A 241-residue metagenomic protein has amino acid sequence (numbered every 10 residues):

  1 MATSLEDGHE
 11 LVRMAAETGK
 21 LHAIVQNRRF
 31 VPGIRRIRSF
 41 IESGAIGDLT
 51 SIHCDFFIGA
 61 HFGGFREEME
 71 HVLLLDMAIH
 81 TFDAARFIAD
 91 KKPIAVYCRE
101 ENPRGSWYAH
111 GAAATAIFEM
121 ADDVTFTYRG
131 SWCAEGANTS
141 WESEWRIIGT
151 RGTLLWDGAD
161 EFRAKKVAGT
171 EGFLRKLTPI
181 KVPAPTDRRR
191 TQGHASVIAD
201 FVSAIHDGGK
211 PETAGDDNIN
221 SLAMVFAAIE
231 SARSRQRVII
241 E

Functional and structural regions predicted by a protein language model:
M1-R29, G44: Beta-strand-loop-alpha-helix segment that lines the small-molecule cofactor/substrate pocket of alpha/beta enzymes
H9-V12, E17-K20, A121, K166 (+1 more regions): C-terminal helix-rich "cap/oligomerization" subdomain common to oxidoreductases
E10, P32, R36-S39, A84 (+3 more regions): Alpha-helical elements of Rossmann-like donor-binding domains used by nucleotide-donor carbohydrate transfer enzymes
A23-F30, R35, F40-G63, M77-D83 (+2 more regions): NAD(P)-dependent dehydrogenases' Rossmann-like dinucleotide-binding region
L49, V96-Y97, D157, E212-A214 (+1 more regions): Short, hydrophobic secondary-structure boundary micro-motifs
E68-V72: Short glycine-enriched, charge-decorated loop/helix-capping segments at active-site entrances that position
D83-E161, A195-G208: Contiguous beta-strand/loop segments that form the cofactor/metal-binding neighborhood of enzyme cores
T186-I198: Active-site loop of classical SDR/Rossmann-like NAD(P)-dependent oxidoreductases, centered on the catalytic Tyr-X3-Lys
